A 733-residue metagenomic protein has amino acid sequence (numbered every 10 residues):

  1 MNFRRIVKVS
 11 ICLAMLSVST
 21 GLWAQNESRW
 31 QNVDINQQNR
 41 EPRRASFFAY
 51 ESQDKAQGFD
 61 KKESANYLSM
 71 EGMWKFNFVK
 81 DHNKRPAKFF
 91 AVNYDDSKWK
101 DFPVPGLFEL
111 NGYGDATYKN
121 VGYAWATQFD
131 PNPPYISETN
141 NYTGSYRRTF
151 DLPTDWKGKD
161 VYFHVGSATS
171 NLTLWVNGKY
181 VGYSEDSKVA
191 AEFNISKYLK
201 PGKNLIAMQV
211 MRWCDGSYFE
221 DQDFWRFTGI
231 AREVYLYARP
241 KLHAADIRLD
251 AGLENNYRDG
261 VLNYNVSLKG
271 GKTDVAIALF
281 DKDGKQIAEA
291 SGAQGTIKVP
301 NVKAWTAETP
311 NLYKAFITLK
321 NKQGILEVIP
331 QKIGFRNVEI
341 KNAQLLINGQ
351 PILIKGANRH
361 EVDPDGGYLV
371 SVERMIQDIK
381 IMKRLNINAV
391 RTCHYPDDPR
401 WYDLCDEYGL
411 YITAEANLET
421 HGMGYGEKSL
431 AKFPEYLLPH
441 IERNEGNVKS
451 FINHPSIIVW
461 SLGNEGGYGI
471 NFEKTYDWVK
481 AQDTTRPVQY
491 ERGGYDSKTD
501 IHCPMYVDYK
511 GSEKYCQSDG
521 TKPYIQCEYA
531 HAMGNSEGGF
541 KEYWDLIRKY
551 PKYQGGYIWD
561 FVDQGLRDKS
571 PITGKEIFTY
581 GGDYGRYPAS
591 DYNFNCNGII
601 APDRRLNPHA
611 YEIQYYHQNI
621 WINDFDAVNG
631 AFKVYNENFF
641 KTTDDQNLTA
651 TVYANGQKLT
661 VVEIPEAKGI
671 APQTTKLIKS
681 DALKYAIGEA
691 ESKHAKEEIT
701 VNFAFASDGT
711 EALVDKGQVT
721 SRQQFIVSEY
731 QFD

Functional and structural regions predicted by a protein language model:
M1-Q25: Bacterial Sec-dependent N-terminal signal peptides
Q25-A124, L205, Q209-W213, W544 (+4 more regions): Accessory carbohydrate-binding/adhesion or oligomerization-edge regions at the termini of glycan-active proteins
Q25-D60, D215-Y218, F224, R239 (+3 more regions): Extended substrate-binding grooves/exosites of carbohydrate-active enzymes
R29-W30, I35-Q37, D60, N77-V79 (+8 more regions): Accessory beta-strand-rich segments of carbohydrate-active enzymes
E71-T143, M208-L242, A343, D568-P602: Core domains of carbohydrate- and sulfate-ester-processing enzymes
D151, N263-K269, A631-F639: Short edge beta-strand/loop segments characteristic of extracellular beta-sandwich folds
K200-K203, S267-E339, E689-A695, I699-N702 (+1 more regions): Extended acidic/polar, glycine-enriched regions that form or flank non-catalytic beta-rich accessory modules
Q294-N301, G656-A695: Intrinsically disordered, low-complexity Pro/Gly/Ser/Thr-rich segments with frequent PxxP/GP/PP motifs and embedded
